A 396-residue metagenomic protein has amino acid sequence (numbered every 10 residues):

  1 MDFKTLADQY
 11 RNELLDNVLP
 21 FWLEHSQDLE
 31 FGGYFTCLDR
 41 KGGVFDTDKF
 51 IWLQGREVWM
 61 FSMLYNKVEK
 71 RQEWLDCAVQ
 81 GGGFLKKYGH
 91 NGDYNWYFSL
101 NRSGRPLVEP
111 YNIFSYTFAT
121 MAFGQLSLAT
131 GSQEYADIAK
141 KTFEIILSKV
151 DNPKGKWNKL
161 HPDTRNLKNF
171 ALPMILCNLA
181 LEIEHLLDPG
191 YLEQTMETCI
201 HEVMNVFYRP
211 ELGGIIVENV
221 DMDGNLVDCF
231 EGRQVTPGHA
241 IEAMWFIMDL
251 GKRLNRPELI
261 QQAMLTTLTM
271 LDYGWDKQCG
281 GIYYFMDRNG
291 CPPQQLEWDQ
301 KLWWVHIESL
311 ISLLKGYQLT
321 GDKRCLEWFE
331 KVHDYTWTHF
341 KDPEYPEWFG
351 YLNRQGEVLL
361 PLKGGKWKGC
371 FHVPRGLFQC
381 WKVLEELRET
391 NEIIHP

Functional and structural regions predicted by a protein language model:
M1-P396: Glycan-recognition and catalytic cores of secretory/periplasmic carbohydrate-active enzymes
